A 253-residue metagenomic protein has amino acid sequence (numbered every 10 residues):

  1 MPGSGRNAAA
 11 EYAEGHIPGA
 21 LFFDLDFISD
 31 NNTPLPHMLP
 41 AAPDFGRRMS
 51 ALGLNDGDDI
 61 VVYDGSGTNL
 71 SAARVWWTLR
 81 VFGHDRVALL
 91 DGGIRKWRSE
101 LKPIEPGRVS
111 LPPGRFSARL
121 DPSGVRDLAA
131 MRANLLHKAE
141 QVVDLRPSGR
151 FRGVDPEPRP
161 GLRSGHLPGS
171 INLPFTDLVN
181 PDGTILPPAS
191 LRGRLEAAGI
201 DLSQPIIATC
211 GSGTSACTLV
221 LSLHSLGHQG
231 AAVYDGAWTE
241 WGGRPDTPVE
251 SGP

Functional and structural regions predicted by a protein language model:
M1-P253: Cytosolic catalytic domains that perform sulfur/thiol-centered chemistry
